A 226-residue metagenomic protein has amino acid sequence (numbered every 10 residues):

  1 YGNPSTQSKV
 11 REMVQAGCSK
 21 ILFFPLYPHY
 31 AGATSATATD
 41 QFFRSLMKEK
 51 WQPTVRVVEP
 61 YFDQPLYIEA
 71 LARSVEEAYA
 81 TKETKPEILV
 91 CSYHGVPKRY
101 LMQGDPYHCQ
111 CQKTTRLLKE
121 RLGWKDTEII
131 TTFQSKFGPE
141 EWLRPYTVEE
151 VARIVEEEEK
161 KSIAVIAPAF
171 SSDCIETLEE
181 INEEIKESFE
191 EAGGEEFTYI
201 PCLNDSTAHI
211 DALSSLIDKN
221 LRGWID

Functional and structural regions predicted by a protein language model:
Y1-D226: Extended amphipathic ligand-handling, pore-lining, and cofactor/metal-binding catalytic surfaces
